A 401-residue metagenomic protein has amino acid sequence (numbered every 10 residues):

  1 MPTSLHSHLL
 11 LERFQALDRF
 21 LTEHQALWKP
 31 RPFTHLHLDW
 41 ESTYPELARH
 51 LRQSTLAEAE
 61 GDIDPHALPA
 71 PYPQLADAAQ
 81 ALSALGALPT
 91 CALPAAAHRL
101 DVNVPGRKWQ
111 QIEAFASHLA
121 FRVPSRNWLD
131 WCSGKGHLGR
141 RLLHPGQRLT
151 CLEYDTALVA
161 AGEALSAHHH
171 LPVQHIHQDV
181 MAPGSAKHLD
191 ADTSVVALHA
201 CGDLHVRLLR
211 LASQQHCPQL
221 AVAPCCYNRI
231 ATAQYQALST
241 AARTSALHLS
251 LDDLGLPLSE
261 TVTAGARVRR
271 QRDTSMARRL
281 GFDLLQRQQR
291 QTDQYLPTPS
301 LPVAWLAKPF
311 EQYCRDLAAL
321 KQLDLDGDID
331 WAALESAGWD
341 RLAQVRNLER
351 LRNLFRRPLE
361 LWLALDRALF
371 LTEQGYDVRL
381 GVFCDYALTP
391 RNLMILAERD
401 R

Functional and structural regions predicted by a protein language model:
P2-S42, M181, K187-R401: Class I S-adenosyl-L-methionine
H35-R122: Conserved Class I S-adenosyl-L-methionine-dependent methyltransferase catalytic core
S125-G134: Conserved class I S-adenosyl-L-methionine
K135-G146: Conserved SAM-binding loop of SAM-dependent methyltransferases across substrates and taxa, primarily the Class I
R148-E153: Conserved SAM-binding motif I beta-strand of class I
D155-A157: Conserved SAM/SAH-binding beta-strand->alpha-helix loop
G162-E163: Conserved SAM-binding loop
H170-V180: Conserved SAM-binding strand-loop segment of SAM-dependent methyltransferases
